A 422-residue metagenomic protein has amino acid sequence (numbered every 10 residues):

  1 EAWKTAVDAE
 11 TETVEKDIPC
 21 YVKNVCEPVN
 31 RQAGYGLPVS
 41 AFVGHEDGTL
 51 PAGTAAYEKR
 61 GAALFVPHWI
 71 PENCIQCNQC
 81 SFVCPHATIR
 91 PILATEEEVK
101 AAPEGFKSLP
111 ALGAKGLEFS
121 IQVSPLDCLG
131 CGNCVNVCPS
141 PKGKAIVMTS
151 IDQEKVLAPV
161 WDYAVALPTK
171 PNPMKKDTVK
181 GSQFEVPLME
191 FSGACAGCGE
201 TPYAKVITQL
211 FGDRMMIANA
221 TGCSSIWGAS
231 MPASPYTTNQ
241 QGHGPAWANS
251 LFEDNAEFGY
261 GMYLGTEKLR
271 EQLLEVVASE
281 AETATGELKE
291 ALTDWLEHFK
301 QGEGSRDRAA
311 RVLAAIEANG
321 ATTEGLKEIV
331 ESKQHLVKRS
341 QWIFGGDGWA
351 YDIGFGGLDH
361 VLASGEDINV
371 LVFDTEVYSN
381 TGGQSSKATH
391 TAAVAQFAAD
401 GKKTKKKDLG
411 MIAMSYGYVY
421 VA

Functional and structural regions predicted by a protein language model:
E1-C128, V135-W342, A393: Ferredoxin-type iron-sulfur electron-transfer modules and their immediate structural context
Q76-C77, C131, G354, K406: Generic non-transmembrane alpha-helix signal with a bias for helix starts/N-cap capping motifs
W227-G228, E328-A422: Thiamine diphosphate
